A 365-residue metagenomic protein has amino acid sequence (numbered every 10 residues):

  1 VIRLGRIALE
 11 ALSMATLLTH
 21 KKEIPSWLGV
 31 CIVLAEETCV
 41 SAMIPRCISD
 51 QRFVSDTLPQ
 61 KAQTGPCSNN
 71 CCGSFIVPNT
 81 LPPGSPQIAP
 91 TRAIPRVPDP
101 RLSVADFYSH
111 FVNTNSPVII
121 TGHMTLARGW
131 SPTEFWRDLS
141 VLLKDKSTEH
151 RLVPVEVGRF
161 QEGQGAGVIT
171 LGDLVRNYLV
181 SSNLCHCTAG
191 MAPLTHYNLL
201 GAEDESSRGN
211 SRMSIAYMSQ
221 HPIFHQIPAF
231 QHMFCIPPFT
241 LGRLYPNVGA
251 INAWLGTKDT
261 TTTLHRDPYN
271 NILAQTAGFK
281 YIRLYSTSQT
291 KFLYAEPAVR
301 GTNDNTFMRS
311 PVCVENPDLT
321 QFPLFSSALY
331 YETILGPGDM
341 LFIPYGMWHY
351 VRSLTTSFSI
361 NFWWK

Functional and structural regions predicted by a protein language model:
I2-M340, W348-K365: N-terminal accessory scaffold of Fe(II)-dependent oxygenases
